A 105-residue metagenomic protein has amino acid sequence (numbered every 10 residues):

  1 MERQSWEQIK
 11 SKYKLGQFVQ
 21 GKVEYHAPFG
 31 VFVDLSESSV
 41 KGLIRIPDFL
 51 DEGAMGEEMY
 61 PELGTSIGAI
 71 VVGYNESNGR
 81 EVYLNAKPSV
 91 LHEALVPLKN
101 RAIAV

Functional and structural regions predicted by a protein language model:
M1-V105: Single-stranded RNA-binding regions, centering on S1/OB-family and related RNA-binding modules
